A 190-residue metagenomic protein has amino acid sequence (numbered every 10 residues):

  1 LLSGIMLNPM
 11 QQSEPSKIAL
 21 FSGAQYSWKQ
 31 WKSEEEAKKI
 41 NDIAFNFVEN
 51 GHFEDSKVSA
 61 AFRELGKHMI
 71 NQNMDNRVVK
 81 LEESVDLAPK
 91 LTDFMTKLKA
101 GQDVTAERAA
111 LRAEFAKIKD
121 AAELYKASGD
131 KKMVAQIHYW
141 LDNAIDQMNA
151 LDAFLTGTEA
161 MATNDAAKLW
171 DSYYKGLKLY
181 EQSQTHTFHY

Functional and structural regions predicted by a protein language model:
L1-Y190: Substrate-binding groove of N-acetylhexosamine-processing glycoside hydrolases
